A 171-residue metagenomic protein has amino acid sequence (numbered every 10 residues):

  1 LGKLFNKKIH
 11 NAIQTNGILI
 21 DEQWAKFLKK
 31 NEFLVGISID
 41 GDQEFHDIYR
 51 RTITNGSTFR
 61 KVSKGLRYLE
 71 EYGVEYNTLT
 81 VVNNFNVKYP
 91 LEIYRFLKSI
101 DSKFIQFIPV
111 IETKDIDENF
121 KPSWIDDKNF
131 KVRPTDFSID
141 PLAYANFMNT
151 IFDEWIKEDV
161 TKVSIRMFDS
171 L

Functional and structural regions predicted by a protein language model:
L1-I20, E32-S63, E75-N84, F104-V110: Core AdoMet radical
K3-L4, K26-F27, K131: Short, charge-rich binding segments
L19-L34, L91-D101: Short amphipathic alpha-helices and their capping/turn segments at secondary-structure boundaries
R50-R60, R67, E71-L171: Radical SAM enzyme [4Fe-4S]-AdoMet core and its adjacent flexible, acidic and glycine-rich loops/tails across
